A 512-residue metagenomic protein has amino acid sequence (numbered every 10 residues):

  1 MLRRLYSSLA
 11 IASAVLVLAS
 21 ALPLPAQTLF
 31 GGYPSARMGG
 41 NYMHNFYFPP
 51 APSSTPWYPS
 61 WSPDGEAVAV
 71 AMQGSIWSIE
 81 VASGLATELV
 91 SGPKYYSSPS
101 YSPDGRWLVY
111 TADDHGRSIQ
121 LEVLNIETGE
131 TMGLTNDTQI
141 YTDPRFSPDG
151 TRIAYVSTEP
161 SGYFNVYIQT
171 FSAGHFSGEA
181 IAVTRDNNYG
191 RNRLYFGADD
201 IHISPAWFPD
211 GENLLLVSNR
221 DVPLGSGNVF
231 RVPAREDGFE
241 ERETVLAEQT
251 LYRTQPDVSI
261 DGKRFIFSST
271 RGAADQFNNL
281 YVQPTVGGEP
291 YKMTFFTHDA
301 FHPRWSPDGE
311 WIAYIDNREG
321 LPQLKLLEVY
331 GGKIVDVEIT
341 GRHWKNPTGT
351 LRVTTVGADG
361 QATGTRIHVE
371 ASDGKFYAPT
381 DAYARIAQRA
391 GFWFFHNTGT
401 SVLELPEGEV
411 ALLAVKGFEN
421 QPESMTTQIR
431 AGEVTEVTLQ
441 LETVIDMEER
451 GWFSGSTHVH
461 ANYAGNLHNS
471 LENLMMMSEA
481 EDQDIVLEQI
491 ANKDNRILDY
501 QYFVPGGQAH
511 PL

Functional and structural regions predicted by a protein language model:
A26-T350: Sequence signature of WD/YWTD-type beta-propeller architectures
V335-W344, T427-E449: Extracellular beta-sheet/turn segments enriched in Thr/Pro/Gly and aliphatic residues
V337-T340, K375-L405: Short, solvent-exposed S/T- and G/P-enriched segments that are highly enriched in secreted/extracellular and lumenal
G349-D359, I367-V369, V410, L439: A short, amphipathic beta-strand motif
A358-R385: Short, ordered, surface-exposed loop/turn motifs in non-cytosolic proteins
I367, G391-W393, E407-G417, S478: A short, solvent-exposed beta-strand micro-motif common in secreted/extracellular proteins
F395-L405, F418-E436: Structured interaction patches on ligand/partner-binding surfaces of diverse proteins
R450-L512: Catalytic cores of extracellular degradative/oxidative enzymes
